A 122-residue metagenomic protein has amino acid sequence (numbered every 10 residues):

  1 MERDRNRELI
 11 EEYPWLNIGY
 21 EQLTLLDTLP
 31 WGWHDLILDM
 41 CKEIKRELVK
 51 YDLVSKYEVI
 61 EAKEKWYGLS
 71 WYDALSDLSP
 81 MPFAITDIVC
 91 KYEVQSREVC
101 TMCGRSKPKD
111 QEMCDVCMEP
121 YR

Functional and structural regions predicted by a protein language model:
M1-T86: Long, charged N-terminal interaction/targeting segments
K65, D110-Q111: Ser/Thr- and Asn-enriched, surface-exposed coil loops between beta-strands
D87-K91: Short, intrinsically disordered linker segments that flank or connect zinc-binding domains
Q95-E98, P108-K109: Flanking scaffold residues of small Cys/His-coordinated metal-binding clusters
C100-C103, C114-C117: Short cysteine-rich clusters marking metal-coordination/redox-active sites
K107-K109, M118-Y121: Cys/His-rich microdomains that often coordinate metals
